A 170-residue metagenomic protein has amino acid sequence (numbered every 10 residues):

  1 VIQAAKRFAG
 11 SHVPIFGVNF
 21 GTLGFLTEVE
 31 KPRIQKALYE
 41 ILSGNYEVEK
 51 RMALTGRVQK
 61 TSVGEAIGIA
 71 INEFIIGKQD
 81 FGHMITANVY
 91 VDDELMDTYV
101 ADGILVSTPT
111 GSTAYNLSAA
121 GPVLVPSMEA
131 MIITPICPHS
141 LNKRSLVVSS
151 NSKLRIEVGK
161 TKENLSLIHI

Functional and structural regions predicted by a protein language model:
I2-A5, T27, N116-S118, K143 (+1 more regions): Short glycine-/acidic-enriched loop or helix-start segments at secondary-structure transitions that form or flank
Q3, R7-G21, F25: Gly/Ser-rich helix-loop-strand patches that form or flank binding pockets for ribonucleotide-derived cofactors
F8-V13, K31-K36, A120-E129: A glycine- and small-aliphatic-rich helix-loop capping segment at beta-alpha/alpha-beta transitions that lines
L23-D102: Catalytic core of DAGKc-family lipid kinases
T98-A101, V106-N142: Gly/Ser/Thr-rich active-site loops/lids in small-molecule metabolic enzymes that frequently grip phosphoryl groups
C137-H139, R144-K162: A structural-propensity feature for long, helix-poor, extended segments
I168-I170: Conserved small/polar residues in nucleotide/adenosyl-binding loops
